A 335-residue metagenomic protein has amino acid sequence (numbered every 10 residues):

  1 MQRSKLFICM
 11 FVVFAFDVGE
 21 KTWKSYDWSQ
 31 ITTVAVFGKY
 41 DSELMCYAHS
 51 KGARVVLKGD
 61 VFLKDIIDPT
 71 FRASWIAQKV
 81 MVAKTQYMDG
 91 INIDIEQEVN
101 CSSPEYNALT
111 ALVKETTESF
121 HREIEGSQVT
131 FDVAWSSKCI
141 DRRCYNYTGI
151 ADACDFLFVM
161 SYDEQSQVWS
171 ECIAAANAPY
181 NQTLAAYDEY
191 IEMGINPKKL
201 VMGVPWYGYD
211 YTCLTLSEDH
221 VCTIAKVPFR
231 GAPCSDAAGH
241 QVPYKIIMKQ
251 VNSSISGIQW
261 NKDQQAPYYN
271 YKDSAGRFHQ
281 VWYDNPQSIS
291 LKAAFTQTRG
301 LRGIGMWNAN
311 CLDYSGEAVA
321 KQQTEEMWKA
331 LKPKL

Functional and structural regions predicted by a protein language model:
M1, I8-K84, N107, E115 (+2 more regions): Glycan-recognition patch characteristic of GH18 chitinases/ENGases and related GlcNAc/peptidoglycan-binding proteins
V18-T22, K39-L44, S74-K79, K138-Y147 (+2 more regions): Alpha-helical scaffolding within the catalytic cores of extracellular/periplasmic polymer-degrading hydrolases
G19-T22, K39-D41, V61-K64, G90 (+6 more regions): Solvent-exposed loop/turn segments at secondary-structure junctions within structured extracellular/periplasmic domains
S29, K39, P69-S74, S103-A111 (+2 more regions): Soluble non-cytosolic domains of exported or imported proteins
V34, I93, L157, M202 (+2 more regions): Conserved, mostly hydrophobic/aromatic
A77, Q97-Q250: Substrate-binding surface in catalytic domains of secreted glycosidases
D94-E118, R122-F131, W135, H279-L335: Active-site and adjacent substrate-binding regions of carbohydrate-active enzymes
V204-F295, K321-L335: Glycan-binding loop/region signatures in secreted carbohydrate-active enzymes
